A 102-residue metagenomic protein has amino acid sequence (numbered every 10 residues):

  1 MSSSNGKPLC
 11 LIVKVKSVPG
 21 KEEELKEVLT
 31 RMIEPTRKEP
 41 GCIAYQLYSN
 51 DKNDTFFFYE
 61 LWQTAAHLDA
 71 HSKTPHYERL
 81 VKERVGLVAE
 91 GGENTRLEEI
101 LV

Functional and structural regions predicted by a protein language model:
M1-K7, Q46-N53, L80-V102: Glycine-rich beta-strand-turn "strand-cap" elements at beta-sheet edges
S4-G6, V18, K38: Surface-exposed coil/turn segments at beta-strand junctions on protein surfaces, enriched
L9-K16, Q46-S72: Short, well-ordered beta-strand segments in beta-rich or mixed alpha/beta enzyme and ligand-binding folds
K16-E22: Short, surface-exposed ligand-recognition loops at beta-strand->loop->(often short) alpha-helix junctions that present
L25, E39, N53-T55: A general secondary-structure boundary signal
R31, P35-I43, L61-T95: An amphipathic, aromatic/His-enriched active-site/gating alpha helix that lines ligand/cofactor pockets
